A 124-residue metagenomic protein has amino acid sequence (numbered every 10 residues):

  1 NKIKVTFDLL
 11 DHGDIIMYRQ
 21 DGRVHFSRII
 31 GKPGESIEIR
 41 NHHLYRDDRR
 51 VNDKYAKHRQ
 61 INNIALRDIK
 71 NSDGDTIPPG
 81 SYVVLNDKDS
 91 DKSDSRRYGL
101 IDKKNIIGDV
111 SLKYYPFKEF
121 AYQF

Functional and structural regions predicted by a protein language model:
N1-F124: Soluble "head" domains of membrane/secretory-pathway proteins
